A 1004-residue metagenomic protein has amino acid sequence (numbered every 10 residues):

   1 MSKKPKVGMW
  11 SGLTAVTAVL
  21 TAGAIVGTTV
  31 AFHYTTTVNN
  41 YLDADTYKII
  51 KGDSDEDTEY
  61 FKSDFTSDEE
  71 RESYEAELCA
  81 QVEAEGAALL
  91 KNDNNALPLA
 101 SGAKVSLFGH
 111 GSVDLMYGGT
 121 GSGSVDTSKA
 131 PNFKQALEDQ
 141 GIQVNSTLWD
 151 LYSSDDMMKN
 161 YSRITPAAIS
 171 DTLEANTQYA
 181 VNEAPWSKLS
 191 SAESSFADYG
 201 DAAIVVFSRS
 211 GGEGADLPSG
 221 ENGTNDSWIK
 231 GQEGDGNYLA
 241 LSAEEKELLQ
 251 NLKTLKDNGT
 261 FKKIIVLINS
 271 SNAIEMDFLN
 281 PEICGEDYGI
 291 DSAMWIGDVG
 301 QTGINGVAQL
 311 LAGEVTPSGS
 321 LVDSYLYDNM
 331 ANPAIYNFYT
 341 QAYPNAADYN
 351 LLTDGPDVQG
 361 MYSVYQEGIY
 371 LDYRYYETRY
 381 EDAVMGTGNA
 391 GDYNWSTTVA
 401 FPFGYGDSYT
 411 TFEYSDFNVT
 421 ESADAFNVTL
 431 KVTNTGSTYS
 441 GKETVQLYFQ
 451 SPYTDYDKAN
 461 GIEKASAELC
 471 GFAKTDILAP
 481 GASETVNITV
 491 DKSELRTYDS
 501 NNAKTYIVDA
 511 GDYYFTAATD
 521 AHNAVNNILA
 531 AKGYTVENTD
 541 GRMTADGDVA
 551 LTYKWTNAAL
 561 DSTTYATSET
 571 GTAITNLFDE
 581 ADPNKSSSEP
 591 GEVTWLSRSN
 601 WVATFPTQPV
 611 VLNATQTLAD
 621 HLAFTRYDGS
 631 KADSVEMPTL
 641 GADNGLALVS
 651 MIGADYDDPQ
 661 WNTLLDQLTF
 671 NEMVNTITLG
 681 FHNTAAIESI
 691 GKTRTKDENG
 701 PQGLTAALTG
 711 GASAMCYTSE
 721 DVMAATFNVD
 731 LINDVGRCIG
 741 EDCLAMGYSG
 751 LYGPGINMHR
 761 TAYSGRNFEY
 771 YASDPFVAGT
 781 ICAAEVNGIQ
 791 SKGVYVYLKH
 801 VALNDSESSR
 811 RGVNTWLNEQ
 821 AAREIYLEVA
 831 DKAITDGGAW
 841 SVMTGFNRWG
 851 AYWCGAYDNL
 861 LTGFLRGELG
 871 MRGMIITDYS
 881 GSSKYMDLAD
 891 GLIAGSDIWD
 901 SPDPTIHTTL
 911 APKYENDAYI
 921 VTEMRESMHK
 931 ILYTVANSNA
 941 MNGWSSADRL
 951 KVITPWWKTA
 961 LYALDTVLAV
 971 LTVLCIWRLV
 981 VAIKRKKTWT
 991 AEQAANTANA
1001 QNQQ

Functional and structural regions predicted by a protein language model:
M1-Y498, I507-F515, A521, E569-Q1004: Glycoside hydrolase catalytic-domain context in secreted enzymes
K492-Y565: Terminal connector regions
